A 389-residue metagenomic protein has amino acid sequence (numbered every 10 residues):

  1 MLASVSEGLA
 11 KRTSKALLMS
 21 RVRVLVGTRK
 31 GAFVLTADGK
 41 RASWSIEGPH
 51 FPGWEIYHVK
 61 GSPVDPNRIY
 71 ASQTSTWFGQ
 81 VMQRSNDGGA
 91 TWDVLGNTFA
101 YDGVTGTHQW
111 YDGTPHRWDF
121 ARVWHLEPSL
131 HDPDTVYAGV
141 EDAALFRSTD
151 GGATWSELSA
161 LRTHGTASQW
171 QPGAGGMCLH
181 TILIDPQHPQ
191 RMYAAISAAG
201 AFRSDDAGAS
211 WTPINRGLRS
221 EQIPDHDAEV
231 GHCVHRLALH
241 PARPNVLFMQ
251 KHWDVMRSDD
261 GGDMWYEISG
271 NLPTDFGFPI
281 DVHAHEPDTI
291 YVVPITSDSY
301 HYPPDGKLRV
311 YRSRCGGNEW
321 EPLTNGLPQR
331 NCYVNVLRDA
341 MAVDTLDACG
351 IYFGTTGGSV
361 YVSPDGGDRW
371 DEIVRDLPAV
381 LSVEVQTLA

Functional and structural regions predicted by a protein language model:
M1-A389: Extracellular glycan-interacting surfaces
